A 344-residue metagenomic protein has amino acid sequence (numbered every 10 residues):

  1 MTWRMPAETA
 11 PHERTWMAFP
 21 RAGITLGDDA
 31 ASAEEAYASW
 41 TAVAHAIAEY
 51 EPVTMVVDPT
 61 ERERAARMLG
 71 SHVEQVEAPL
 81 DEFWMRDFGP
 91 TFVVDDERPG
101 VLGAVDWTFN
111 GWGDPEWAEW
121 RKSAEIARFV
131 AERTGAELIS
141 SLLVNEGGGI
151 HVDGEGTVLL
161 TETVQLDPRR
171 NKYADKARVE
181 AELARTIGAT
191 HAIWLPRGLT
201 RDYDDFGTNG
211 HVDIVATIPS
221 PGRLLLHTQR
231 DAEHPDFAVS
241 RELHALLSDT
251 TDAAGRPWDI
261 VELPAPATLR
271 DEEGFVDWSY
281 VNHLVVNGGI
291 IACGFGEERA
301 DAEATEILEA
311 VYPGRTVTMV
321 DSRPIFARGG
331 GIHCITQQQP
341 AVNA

Functional and structural regions predicted by a protein language model:
M1-A344: The feature marks the mature, well-folded catalytic cores of soluble enzymes
